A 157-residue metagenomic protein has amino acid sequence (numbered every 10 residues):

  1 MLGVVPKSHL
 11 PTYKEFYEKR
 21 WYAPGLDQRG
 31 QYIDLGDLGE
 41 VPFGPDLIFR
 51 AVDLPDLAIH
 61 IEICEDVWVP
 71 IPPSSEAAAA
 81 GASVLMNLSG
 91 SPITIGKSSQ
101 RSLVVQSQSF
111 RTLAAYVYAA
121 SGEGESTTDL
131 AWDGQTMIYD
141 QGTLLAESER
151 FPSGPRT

Functional and structural regions predicted by a protein language model:
M1-T157: Enzyme catalytic cores with a strong preference for nitrogen-chemistry domains
